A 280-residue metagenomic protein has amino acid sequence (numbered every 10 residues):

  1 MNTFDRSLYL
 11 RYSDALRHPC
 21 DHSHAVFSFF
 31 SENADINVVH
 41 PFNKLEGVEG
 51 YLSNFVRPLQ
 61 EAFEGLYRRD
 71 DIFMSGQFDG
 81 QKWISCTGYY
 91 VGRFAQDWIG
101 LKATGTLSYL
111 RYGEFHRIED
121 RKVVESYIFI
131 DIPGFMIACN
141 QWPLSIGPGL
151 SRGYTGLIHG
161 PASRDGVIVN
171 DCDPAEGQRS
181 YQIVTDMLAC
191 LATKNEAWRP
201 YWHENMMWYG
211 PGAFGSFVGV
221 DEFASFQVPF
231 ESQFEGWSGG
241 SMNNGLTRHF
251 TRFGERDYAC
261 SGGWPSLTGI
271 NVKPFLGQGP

Functional and structural regions predicted by a protein language model:
M1-P280: C-terminal and inter-domain tail/linker signature
